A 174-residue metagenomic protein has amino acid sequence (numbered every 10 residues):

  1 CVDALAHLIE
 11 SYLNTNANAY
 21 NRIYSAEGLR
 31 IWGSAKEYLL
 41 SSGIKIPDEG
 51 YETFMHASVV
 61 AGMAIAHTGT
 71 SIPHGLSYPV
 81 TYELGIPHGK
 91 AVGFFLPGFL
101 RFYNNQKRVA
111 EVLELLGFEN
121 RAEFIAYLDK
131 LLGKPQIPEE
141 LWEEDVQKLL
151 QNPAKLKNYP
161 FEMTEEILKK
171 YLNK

Functional and structural regions predicted by a protein language model:
C1-H67, P160: Carboxylate- and glycine-rich phosphate/diphosphate-binding segment that chelates Mg2+/Mn2+
L5-I9, F54-G62, L76, L96 (+4 more regions): Short alpha-helical scaffolding segments that buttress acidic/His motifs in well-ordered protein cores
L29-W32, Y51, M55-S58, P73 (+3 more regions): A general structural signal for well-ordered alpha-helical packing
G33, E37, S77-T81, P97 (+3 more regions): Amphipathic alpha-helical segments within well-ordered protein domains
K45-E52, G85-G89, E166: Structural motif
H67-P73: Acidic-glycine-rich active-site phosphate/pyrophosphate-binding loop
G75, P79-E119, E139: Catalytic phosphate/nucleotide-handling subdomain of diverse soluble enzymes
A110-E111, L115-K174: C-terminal charged capping/lid subdomain of soluble metabolic enzymes
